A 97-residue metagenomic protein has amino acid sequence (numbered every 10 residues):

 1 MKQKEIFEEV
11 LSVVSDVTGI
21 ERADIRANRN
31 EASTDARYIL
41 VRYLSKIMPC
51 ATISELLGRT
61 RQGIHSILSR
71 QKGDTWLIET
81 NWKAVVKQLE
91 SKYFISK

Functional and structural regions predicted by a protein language model:
M1-N28, I95: Basic, low-complexity segments
L11, C50-A51: Helix-turn-helix DNA-binding elements, focusing on the entry/boundary residues of the two helices that contact DNA
S33-M48: Short, amphipathic alpha-helical "recognition" segments used to contact nucleic acids or chromatin
T52-L57: Short alpha-helical "recognition helix" segments of helix-turn-helix
G63-H65: Helix-turn-helix DNA-binding helix
L68-S69, T75: DNA major-groove recognition helix of helix-turn-helix
D74-K97: Short Lys/Arg-enriched helix C-cap and helix-to-coil transition segments that create basic nucleic-acid-contact patches
